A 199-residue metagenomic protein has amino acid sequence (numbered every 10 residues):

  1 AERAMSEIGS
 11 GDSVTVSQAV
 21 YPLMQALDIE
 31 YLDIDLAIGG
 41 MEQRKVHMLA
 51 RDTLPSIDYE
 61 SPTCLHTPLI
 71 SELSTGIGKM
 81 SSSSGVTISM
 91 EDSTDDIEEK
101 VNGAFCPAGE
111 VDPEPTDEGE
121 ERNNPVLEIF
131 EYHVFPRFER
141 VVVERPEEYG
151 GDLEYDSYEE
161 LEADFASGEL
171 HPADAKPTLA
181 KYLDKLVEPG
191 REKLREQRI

Functional and structural regions predicted by a protein language model:
A1-T63: Divalent-metal (Mg2+/Mn2+/Ca2+)-assisted nucleotide/phosphate chemistry catalytic cores
A26, L32, K45-I199: Conserved nucleotide- and phosphate/pyrophosphate-binding catalytic cores in adenylate/nucleotidyl-handling enzymes
